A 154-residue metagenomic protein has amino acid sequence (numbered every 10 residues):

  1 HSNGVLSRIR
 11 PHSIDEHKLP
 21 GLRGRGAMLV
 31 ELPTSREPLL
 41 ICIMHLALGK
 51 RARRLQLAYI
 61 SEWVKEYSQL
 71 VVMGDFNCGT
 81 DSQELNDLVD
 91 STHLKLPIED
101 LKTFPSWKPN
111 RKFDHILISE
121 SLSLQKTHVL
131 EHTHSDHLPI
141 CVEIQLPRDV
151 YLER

Functional and structural regions predicted by a protein language model:
H1-E37, H128-T133: Structured beta-strand-rich core segments of catalytic domains in phosphoester-bond hydrolases
S2, M44, F113-D114: Glycine/small-residue-rich pyrophosphate-binding loop that anchors the diphosphate of NDP-sugar donors
R8, Q56-Y59, H137: Intrinsic structural disorder
I9-R10, P20, R36, H45-A47 (+2 more regions): Short, flexible active-site-adjacent loop segments at beta-strand->alpha-helix junctions, enriched in small/polar
P11, E16, E31, K65-V71 (+1 more regions): Metal-dependent phosphoester-hydrolase catalytic domains
L22, A52-Q56, P109, H134: Soluble or luminal CAZymes and related metallo-dependent hydrolases
E37-V72, F76-S82: Active-site beta-loop-alpha substructure in enzyme catalytic cores, prototypically the cysteine-centered nucleophile
